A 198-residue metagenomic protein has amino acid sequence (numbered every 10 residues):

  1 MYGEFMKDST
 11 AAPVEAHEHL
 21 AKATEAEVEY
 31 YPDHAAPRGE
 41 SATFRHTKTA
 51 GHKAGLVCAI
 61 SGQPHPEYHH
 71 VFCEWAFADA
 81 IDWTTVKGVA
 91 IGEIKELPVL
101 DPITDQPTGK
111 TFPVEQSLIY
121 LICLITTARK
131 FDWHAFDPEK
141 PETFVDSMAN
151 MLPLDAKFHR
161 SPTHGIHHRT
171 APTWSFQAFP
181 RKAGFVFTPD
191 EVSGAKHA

Functional and structural regions predicted by a protein language model:
M1-H65, W75-A76, W83-T85, G92 (+2 more regions): A boundary/linker detector
T10, T24, T43, T47-T49 (+8 more regions): Residue-identity detector for threonine
G62-N150: Histidine-centered nuclease catalytic patch
V114-A198: A detector for short metal-coordination/catalytic motifs
